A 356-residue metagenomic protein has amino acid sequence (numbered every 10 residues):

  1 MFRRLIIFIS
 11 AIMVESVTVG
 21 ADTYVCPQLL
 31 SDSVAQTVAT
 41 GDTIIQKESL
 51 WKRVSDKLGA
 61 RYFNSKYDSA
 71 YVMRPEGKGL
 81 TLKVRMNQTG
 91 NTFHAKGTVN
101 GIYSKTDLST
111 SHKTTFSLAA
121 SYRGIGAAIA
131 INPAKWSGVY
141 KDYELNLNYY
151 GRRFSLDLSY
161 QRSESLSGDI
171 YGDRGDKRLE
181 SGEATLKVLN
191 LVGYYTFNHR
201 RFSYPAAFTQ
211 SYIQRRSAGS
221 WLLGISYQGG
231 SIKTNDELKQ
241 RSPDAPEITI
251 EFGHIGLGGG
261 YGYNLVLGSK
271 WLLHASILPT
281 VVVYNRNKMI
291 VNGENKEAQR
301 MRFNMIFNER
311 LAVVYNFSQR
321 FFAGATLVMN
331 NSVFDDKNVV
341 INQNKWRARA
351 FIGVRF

Functional and structural regions predicted by a protein language model:
M1-M73: Cleavable N-terminal export/targeting peptides
Y71, E76, N146-E251: Outer-membrane pore/translocation modules
L82-G90, A120, I129-P133, Y149 (+5 more regions): Transmembrane beta-barrel strands of outer-membrane/channel proteins
G90-T115, G126-S137: Surface-exposed strand-loop-strand hairpins of Gram-negative outer-membrane beta-barrel proteins
K105-S117, S167-Y171, K177-L189, G230-H254 (+4 more regions): Extracellular/periplasm-exposed beta-strand and loop segments of Gram-negative cell-envelope proteins, dominated by
A120-Y122, I131, Y149-G151, Y195-F197 (+3 more regions): Residue-level signature of outer-membrane beta-barrel architecture
G124-A130, R153-D157, H199-F202, W271 (+1 more regions): Repeated loop/turn-to-beta-strand initiation elements of outer-membrane beta-barrel proteins
N190-G193, N344-F356: Outer-membrane beta-barrel "beta-signal"
